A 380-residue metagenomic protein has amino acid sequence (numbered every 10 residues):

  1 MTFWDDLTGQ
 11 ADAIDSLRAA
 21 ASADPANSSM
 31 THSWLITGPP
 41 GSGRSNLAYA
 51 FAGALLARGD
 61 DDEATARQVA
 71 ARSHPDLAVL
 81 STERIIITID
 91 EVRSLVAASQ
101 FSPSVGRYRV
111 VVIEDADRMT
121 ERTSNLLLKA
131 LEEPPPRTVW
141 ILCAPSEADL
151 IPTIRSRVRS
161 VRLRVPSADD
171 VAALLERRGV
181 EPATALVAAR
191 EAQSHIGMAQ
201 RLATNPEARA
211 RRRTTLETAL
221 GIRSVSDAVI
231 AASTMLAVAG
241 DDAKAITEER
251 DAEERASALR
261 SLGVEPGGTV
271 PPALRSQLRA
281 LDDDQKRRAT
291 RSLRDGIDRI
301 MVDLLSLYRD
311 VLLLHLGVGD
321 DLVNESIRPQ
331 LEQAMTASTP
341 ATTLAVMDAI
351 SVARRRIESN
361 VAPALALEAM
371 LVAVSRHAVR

Functional and structural regions predicted by a protein language model:
M1-A54, R58-Q68, P136-R137, P145-I300 (+1 more regions): Charged, glycine-rich active-site and insertion segments that engage polyanionic ligands
R18-P25, I89-V110, R118, R122-N125 (+1 more regions): Conserved alpha-helical scaffold flanking the Walker A/P-loop in AAA+ ATPase domains
E63-T88, A148-L150: AAA+/P-loop NTPase substrate/partner-engagement loops
E83-I89, A116, S160-V161: Flexible beta-alpha connector loops of hexameric P-loop NTPases
S94, Q100, A130-R137, R157-S160: A short alpha->loop->secondary-structure connector
V105-V110, P135-I141: Loop/turn-to-beta-strand initiation segments
E114-D115, L142-E147: A short beta-strand-to-loop transition that corresponds to the Sensor-1 phosphate-sensing loop of AAA+ P-loop ATPases
L304: Conserved phosphate-interacting/catalytic interface
